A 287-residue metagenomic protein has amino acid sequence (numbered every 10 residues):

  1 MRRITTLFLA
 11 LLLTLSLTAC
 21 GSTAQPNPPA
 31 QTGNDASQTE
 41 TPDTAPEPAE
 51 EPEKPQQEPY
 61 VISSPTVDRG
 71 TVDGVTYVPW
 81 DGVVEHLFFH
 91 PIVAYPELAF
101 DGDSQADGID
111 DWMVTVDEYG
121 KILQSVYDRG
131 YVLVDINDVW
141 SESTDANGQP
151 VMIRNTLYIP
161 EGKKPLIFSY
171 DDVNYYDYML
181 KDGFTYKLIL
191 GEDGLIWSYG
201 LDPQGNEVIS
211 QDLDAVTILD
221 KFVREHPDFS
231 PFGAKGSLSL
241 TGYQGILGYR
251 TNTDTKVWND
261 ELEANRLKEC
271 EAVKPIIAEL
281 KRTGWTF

Functional and structural regions predicted by a protein language model:
M1-T6, G21: Positively charged n-region of N-terminal signal peptides that target proteins for export
T5-T14: Sec-dependent, cleavable N-terminal signal peptides
T6, N27, G33, A49 (+3 more regions): Generic hydrophobic/packing signal
S16-A19: C-terminal motif of bacterial Sec signal peptides marking the signal peptidase cleavage site
G21-P28: Bacterial lipoprotein signal-peptidase II cleavage site
G33, S37-E85, P96: N-terminal low-complexity, Pro/Thr/Ser-rich intrinsically disordered segments that act as propeptides or flexible
P79-T286: Active-site beta->alpha N-cap acidic-glycine motif
